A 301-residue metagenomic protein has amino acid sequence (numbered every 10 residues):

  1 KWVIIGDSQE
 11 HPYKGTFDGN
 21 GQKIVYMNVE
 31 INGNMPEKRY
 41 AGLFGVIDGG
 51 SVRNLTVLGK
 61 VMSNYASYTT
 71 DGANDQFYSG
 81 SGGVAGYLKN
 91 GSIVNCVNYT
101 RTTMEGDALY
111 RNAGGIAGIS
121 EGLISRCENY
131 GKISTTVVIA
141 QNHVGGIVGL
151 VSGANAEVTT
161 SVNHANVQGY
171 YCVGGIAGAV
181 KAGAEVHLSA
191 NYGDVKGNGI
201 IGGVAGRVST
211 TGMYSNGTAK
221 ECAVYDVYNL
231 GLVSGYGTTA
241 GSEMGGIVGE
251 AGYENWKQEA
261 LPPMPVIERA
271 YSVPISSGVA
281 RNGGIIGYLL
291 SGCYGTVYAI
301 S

Functional and structural regions predicted by a protein language model:
K1-S301: Surface-exposed repetitive/solenoidal architectures
